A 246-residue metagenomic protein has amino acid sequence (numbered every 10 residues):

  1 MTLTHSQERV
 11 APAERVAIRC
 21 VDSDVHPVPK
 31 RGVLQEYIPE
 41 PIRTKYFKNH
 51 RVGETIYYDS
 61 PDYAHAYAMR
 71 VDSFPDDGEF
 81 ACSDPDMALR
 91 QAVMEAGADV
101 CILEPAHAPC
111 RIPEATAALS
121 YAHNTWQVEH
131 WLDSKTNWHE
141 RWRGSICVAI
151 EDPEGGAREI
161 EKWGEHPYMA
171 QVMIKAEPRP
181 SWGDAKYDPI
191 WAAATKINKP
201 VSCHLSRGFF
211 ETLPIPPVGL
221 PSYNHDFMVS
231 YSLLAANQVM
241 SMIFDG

Functional and structural regions predicted by a protein language model:
M1-G246: Helix-coil boundary/capping segments in enzymes
